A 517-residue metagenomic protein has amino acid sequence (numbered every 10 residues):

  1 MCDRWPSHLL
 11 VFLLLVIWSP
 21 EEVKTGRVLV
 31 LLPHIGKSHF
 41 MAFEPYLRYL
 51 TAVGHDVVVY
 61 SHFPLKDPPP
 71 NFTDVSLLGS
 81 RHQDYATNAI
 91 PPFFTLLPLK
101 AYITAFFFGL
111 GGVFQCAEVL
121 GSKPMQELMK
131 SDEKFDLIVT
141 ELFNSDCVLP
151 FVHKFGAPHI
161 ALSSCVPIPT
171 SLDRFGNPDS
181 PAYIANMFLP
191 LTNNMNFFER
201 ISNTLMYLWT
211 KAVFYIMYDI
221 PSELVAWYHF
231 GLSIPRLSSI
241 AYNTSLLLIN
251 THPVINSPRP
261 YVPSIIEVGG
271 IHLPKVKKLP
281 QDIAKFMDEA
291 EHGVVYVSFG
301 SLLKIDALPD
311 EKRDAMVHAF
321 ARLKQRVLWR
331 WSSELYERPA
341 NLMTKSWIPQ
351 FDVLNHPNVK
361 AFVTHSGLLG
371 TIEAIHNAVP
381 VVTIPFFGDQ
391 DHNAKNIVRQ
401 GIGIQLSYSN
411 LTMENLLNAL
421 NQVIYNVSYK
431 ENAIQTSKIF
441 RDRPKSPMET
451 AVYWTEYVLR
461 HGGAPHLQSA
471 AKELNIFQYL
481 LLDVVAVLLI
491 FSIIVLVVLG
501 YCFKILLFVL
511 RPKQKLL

Functional and structural regions predicted by a protein language model:
C2-Y228, S238, L248, I255 (+4 more regions): Glycosyltransferase specificity loop/lid
P235: Conserved, non-catalytic sequence blocks in retroelement Pol enzymes and Pol-derived host proteins
Y242: Substrate-binding clefts and catalytic carboxylate motifs of secreted carbohydrate-active enzymes
S245: Lumenal/periplasmic acceptor-binding loop at the mouth of the active site in multi-pass, GT-C-fold membrane enzymes
